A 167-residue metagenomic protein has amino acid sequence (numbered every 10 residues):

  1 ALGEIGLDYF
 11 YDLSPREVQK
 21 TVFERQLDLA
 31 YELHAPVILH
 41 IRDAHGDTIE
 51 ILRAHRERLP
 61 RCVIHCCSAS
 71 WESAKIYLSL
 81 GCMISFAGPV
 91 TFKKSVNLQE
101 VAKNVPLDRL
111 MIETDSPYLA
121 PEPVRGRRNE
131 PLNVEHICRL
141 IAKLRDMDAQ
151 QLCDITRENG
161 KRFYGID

Functional and structural regions predicted by a protein language model:
A1-G6, M83-S85: Metal-coordinating catalytic core of metallo-dependent amide/deamination hydrolases
E4, A30, H65, Y77 (+3 more regions): Divalent metal-coordination and catalytic microenvironments
I5, Y9, I41, T114-S116: Generic detector of well-ordered alpha-helical packing
D8-S14, L119-V124: A short acidic, helix-capping loop that chelates divalent metal ions and anchors anionic groups
L13-E24, R42, R128-E135, Q150 (+1 more regions): Non-membrane alpha-helical structural segments and their capping/turn regions in soluble enzymes
R16-M111: Catalytic pocket-lining loop regions of alpha/beta-barrel enzymes, especially the amidohydrolase/enolase/GH5 lineages
L29, N133-D167: Mid-to-C-terminal alpha-helical segments outside catalytic/metal-binding sites
D108-E130: Short acidic/histidine-rich active-site segments
